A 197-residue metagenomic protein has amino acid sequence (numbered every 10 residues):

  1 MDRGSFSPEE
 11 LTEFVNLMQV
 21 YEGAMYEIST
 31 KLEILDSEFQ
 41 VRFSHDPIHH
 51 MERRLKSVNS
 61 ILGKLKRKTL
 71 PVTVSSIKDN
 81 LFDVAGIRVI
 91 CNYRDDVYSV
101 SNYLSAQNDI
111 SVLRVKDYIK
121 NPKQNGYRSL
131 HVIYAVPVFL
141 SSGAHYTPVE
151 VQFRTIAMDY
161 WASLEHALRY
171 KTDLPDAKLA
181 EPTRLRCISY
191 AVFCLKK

Functional and structural regions predicted by a protein language model:
M1-M25, S29-E38, E150-E181: An acidic, glycine-/histidine-flanked metal-binding catalytic module
L17, Y21, M25, V58 (+2 more regions): Generic alpha-helical secondary structure
A24-S29, E33-L70: Surface-exposed, low-hydrophobicity interaction/linker segments
Q40, T73-F82: Short, flexible, solvent-exposed loop/turn segments with mixed acidic/basic and small polar residues
K68, V84, R94-V97: Surface-exposed peri-terminal alpha-helical interaction modules
K78, C91-E181: Long beta-strand-rich cores associated with HINT superfamily self-processing modules
G86-I90: Terminal, regulation- and interaction-focused segments at domain boundaries
P182-K197: Positively charged, low-complexity/disordered segments
